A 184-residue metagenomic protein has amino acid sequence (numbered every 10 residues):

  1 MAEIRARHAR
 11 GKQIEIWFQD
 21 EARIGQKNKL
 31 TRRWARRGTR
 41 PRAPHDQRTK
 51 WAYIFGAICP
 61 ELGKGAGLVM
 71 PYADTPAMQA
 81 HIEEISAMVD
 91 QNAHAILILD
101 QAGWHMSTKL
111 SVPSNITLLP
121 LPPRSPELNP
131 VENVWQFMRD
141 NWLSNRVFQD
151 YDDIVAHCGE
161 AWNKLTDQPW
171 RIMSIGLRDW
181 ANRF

Functional and structural regions predicted by a protein language model:
M1-E83, L177-F184: Extended, low-complexity cationic-aromatic segments
K12-I16, V131-F184: C-terminal anion-handling pockets and recognition modules
W17-Q19, A95-L99, L119-P122: Short beta-strand segments
D20-A22, G56-A57, G63, D100 (+3 more regions): Generic structural signal for small/hydrophobic residues in well-ordered secondary structure, especially within
T39-R48, S114-N133, V147: RNase H-like polynucleotidyl transferase catalytic core
P76-I96: Short, basic/hydrophobic alpha-helical segments
N92-H105, N129: Acidic/histidine-rich, metal-coordinating catalytic segments
S107-N115: Short, aromatic/basic amphipathic alpha-helical patches
